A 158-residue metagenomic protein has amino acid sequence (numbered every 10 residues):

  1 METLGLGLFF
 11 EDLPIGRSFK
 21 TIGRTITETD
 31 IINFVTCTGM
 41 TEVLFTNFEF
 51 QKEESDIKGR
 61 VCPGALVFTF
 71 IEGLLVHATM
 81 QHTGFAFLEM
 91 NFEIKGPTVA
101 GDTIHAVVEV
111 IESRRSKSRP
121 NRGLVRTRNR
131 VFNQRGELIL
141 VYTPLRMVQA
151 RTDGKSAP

Functional and structural regions predicted by a protein language model:
M1-E89, R151-P158: Hot-dog-fold acyl-thioester-processing enzymes
M1-P14, I94, T98-P158: HotDog/MaoC-like acyl-thioester-processing domains
